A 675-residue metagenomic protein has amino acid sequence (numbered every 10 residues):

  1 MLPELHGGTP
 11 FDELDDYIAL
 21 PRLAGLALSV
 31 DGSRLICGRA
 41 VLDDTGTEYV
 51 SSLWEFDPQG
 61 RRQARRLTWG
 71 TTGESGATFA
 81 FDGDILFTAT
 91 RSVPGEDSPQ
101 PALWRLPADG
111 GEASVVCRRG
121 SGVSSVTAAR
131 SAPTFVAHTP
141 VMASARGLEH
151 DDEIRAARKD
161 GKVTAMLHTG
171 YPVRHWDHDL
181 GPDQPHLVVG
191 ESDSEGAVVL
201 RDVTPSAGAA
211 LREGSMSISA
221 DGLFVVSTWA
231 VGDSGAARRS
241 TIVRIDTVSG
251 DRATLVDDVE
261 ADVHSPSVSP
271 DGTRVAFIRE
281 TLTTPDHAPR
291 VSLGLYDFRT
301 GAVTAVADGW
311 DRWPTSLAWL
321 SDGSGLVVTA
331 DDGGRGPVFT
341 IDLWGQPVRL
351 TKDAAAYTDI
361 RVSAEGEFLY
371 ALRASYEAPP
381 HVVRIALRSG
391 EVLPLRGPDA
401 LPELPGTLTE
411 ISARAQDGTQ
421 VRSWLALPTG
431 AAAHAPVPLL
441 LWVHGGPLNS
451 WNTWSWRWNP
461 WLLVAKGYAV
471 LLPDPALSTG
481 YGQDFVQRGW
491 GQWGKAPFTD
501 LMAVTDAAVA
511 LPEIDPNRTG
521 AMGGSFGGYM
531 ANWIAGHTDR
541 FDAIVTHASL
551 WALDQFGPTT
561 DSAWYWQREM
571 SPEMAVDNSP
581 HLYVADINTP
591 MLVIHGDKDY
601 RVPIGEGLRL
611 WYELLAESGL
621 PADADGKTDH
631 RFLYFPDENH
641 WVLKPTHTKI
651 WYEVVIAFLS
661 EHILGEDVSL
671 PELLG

Functional and structural regions predicted by a protein language model:
M1-R22, F56-S75, P99, P107-G122 (+6 more regions): Multi-bladed beta-propeller domains
L2, V50-S51, P140-S192, R239-T241 (+3 more regions): Predominantly five- to eight-bladed beta-propeller fold
L20-L35, W69-L86, R118-F135, R174-L180 (+9 more regions): Conserved beta-propeller blade repeats
T45-V50, P94-Q100, H178-Q184, S234-S240 (+3 more regions): Short, solvent-exposed loop/turn segments at conserved positions within beta-propeller repeat blades
D84-E149: Hydrophobic or amphipathic alpha-helical targeting/insertion segments
R396-L511, D515-N517, G524, F556-P558 (+1 more regions): Cap/lid segment of the alpha/beta-hydrolase catalytic domain
P473-G675: Active-site-proximal cap/loop segments of hydrolase catalytic domains
